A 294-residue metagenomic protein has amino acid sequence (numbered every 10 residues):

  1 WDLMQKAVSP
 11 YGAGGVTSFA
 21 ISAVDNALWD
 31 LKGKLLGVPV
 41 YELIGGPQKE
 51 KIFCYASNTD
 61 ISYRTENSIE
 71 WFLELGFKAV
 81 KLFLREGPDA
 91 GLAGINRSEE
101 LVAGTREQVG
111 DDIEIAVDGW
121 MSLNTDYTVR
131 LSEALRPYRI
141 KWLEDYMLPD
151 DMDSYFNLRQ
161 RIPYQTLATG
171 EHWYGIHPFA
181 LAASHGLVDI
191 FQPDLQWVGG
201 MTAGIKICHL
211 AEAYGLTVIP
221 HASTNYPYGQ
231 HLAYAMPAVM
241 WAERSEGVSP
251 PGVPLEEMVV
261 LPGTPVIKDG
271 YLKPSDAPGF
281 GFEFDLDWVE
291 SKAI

Functional and structural regions predicted by a protein language model:
W1-L35: Metal- or metallocofactor-binding catalytic centers and their adjacent structured scaffolds across diverse enzyme
V24, G37, V80, D118 (+5 more regions): Conserved, mostly hydrophobic/aromatic
K34, V38-K51, L272: N-terminal amphipathic alpha-helix/helix-capping segment at the start of soluble metabolic enzymes
P39, F53, E114, Q165-T166 (+1 more regions): Proline-centered loop/turn at the N-terminus of a beta-strand
V40-L43, D145-Y146, V218-A222: Flexible, glycine/charged-enriched surface loops at secondary-structure junctions
G45, E50-L158, I162: Metal-dependent enolase-superfamily TIM-barrel catalytic cores that perform enediolate-based chemistry
R139, D150-Y271, S275: Shared catalytic-loop signature of beta/alpha-barrel
P278-I294: Extended hydrophobic packing segments that form well-structured cores
